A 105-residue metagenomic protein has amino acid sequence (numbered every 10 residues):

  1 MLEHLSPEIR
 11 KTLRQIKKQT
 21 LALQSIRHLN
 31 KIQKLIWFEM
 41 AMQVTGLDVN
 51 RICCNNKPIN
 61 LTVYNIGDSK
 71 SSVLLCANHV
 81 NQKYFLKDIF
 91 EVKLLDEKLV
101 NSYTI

Functional and structural regions predicted by a protein language model:
L2-I105: Acidic/histidine-enriched, beta-strand-rich ligand/metal-binding domains
